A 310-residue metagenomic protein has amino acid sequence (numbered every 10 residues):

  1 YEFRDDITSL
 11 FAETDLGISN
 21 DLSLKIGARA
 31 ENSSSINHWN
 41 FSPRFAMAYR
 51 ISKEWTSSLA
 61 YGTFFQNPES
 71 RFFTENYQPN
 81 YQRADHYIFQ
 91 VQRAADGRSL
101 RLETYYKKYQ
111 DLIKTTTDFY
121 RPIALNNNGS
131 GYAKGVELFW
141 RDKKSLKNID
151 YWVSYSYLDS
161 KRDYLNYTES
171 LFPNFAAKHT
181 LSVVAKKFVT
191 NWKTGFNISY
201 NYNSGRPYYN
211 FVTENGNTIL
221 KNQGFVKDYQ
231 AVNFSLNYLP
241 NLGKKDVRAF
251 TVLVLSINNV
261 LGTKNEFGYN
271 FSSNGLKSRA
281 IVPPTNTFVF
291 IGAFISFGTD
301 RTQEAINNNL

Functional and structural regions predicted by a protein language model:
Y1-K107, K186: Structural signature of Gram-negative outer-membrane beta-barrels, strongest in the C-terminal barrel of TonB-dependent
R4-T8, W39-F41, R83-Y87, A94-D96 (+5 more regions): Residues that define the transmembrane beta-barrel architecture of outer-membrane proteins
A12-L16, F45-Y49, F89-R93, V136-D142 (+6 more regions): Residues on the lipid-exposed face of transmembrane beta-strands in outer-membrane beta-barrel proteins
I18-N20, Y106, N127-F211: Gram-negative outer-membrane beta-barrel transporters
D21-L24, E54-S57, G97-R101, L146-Y151 (+3 more regions): Repeated loop/turn-to-beta-strand initiation elements of outer-membrane beta-barrel proteins
I26-A30, L59-T63, L102-Y106, V153-Y157 (+3 more regions): Transmembrane beta-barrel strands of outer-membrane/channel proteins
R50, S58, Y81-R141, K147-Y151: Membrane-embedded beta-barrel scaffold of Gram-negative outer-membrane proteins
S145, Y202-V212, Y238-L310: C-terminal beta-signal and adjacent terminal beta-strands/loops of Gram-negative outer-membrane beta-barrel proteins
